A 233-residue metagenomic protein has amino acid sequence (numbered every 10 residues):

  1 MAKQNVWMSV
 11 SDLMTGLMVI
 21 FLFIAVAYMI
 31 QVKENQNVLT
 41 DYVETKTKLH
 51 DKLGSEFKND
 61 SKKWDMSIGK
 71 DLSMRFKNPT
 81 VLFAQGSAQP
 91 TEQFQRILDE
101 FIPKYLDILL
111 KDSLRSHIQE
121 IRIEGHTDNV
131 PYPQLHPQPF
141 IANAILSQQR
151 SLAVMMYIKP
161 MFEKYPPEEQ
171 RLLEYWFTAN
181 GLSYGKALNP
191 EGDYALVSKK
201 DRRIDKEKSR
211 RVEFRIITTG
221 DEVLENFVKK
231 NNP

Functional and structural regions predicted by a protein language model:
M1-N59, W64: Short terminal targeting/anchoring segments
D41-T45, G86-I97, A142-R150, I204-K206: Extracytoplasmic/periplasmic, Sec-exported soluble proteins
K62-R75, I118-I121, G125-D128: Short edge beta-strands and adjacent turn/loop segments
G69-D71, F76-N78, S116-I118, L172-E174 (+1 more regions): Extracytoplasmic
K70-F101, V130-A142: Short, solvent-exposed beta-strand/turn patches at coil↔beta or beta↔helix junctions that act as interaction loops
P79-V81, A88, P103, H126-D128 (+2 more regions): Solvent-exposed coil/turn segments that connect beta secondary-structure elements in extracytoplasmic/periplasmic
S87-R122, M155-K164, E169, F214 (+1 more regions): Periplasmic peptidoglycan-binding/anchoring modules of Gram-negative envelope and division proteins
H126-I217, N232: Periplasmic OmpA-like peptidoglycan-binding domain that tethers envelope proteins to the cell wall
